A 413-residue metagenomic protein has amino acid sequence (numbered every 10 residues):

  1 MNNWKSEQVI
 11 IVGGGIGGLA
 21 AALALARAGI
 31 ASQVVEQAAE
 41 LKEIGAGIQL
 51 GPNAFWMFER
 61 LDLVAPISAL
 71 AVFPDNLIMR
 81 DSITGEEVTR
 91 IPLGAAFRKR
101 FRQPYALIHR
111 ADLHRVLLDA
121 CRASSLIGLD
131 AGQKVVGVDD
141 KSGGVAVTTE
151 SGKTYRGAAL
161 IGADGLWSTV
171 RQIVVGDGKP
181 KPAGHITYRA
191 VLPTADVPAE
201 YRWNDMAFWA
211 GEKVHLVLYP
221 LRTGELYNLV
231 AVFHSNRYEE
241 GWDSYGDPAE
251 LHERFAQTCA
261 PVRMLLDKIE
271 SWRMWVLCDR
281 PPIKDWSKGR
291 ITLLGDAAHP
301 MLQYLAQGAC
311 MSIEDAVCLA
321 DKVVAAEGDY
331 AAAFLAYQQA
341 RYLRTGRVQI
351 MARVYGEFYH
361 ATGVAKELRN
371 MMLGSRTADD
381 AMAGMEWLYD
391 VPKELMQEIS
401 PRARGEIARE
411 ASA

Functional and structural regions predicted by a protein language model:
N2-V9, A26, G51-P193, N236-R254 (+1 more regions): Conserved N-terminal helical subregion
I10-A39, I161-G162, Y188, L218 (+5 more regions): Conserved mid-domain beta->alpha element of the FAD-binding
E40-W56: Conserved N-terminal glycine-rich FAD pyrophosphate-binding loop of Rossmann-like flavoproteins
G45, L61-D62, A71, I91-P92 (+4 more regions): Short, flexible helix/strand-to-coil boundary loops that buttress conserved ligand/catalytic motifs in alpha/beta
A69-V72, A256-S271, Y330-L335: Acidic/histidine metal-binding catalytic segments
K181-H185, R202-D205, A260-V276: A short coil-to-beta-strand element that immediately follows conserved catalytic motifs
N204-E239, S244, P248-E250, F255-A256 (+1 more regions): Active-site substrate-recognition segment that forms the wall of the catalytic cavity or substrate channel
H299-P300, V317-A325, H360-A413: C-terminal lid/capping helical subdomain adjacent to the catalytic/cofactor pocket in oxidative enzymes
